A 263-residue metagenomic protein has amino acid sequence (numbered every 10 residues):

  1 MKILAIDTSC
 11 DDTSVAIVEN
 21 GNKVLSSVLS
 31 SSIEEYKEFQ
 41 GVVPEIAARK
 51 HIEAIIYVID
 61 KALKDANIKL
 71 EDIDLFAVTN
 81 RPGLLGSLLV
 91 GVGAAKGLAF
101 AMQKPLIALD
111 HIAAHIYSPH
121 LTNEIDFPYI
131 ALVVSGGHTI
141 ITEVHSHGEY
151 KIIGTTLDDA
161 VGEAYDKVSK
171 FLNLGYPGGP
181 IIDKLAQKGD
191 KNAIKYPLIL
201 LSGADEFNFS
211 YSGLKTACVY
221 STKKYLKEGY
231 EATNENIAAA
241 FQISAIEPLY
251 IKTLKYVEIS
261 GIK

Functional and structural regions predicted by a protein language model:
M1, A108-I130: Conserved phosphate-binding catalytic cores of ATP/NTP-utilizing and phosphoryl-transfer enzymes
K2-P82, H111, H115: N-terminal beta-alpha supersecondary unit
I3-A5, A77, S87, Y129-V133: Short glycine-aspartate micro-motif
T13-V18, A131, T139-E143: Short beta-strand scaffold segments in enzyme catalytic cores
V78-K104: Short Gly/Thr/Asp-enriched flexible loops that form oxyanion-binding sites at enzyme active sites
S146-D190, K215-T216, Y220-Y225, G229: Glycine-rich phosphate-binding loop plus the immediately following alpha-helix
K184-K263: A contiguous, well-structured pocket-lining segment that forms one wall/lid of small-molecule binding clefts in soluble
